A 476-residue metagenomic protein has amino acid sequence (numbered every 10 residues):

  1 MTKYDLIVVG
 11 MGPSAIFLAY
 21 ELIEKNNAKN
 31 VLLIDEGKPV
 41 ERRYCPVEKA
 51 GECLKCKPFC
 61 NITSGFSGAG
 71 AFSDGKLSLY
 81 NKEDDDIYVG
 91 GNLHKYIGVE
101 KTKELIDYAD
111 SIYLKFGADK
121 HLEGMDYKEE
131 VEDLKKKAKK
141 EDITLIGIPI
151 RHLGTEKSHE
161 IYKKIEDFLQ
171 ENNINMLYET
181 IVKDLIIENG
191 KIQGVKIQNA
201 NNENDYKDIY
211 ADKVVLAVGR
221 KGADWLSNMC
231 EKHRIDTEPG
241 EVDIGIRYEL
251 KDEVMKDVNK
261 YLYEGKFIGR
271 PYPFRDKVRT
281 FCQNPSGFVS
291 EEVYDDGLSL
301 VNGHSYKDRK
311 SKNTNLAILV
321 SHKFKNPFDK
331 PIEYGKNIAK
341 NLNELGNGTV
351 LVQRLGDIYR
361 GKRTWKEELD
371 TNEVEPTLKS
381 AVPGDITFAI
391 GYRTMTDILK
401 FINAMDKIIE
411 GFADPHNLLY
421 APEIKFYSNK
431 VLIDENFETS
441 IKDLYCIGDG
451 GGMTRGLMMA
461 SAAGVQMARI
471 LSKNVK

Functional and structural regions predicted by a protein language model:
T2-D84, G90, Y127-K476: Residues forming the flavin
S64-E123: Dinucleotide-binding Rossmann-like beta1-alpha1 core, especially the glycine-rich loop that anchors the ADP
